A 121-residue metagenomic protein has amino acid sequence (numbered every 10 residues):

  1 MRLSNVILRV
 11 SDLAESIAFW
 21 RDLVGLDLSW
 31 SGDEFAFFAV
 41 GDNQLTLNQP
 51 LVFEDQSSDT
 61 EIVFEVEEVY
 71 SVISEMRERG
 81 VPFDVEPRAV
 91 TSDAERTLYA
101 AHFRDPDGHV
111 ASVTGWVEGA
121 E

Functional and structural regions predicted by a protein language model:
M1-A14, T60-I62, G115-E121: N-terminal beta-strand motif that seeds the catalytic metal site of vicinal oxygen chelate
M1-R2, E54-D59, A94-E95: Short glycine-enriched loop/turn motifs at secondary-structure junctions
I7, D27-G32, R88-T91, V117-G119: Conserved catalytic-core motifs of GNAT/GCN5-like acyltransferases
L13, I62-V110: Vicinal oxygen chelate
A14-D27: Amphipathic alpha-helical segments
D27-D59, V110-G115: Conserved short beta-strand elements that form part of the metal-binding/catalytic scaffold of enzyme active sites
Q49, R96-T97, H102, V113-A120: Short beta->alpha transition motifs characteristic of CBS
